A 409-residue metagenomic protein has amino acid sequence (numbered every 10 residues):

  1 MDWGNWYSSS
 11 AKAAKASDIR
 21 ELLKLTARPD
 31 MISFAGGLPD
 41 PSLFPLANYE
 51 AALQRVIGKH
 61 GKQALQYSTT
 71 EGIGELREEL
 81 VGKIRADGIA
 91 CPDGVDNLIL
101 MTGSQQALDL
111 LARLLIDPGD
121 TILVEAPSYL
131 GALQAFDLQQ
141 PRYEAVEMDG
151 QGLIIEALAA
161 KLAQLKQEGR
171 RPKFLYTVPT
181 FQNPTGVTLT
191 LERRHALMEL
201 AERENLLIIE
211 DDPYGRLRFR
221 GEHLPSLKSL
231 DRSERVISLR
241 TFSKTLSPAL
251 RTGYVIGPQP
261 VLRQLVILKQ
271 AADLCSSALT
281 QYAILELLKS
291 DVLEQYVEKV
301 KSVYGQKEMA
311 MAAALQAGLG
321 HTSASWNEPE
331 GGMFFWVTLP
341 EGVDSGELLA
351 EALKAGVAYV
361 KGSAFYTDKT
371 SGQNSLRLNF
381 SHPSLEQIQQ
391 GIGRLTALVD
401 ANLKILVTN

Functional and structural regions predicted by a protein language model:
S10-T102, K289-S290, Q295, A358 (+1 more regions): N-terminal small-domain helix-loop-helix segment of the aminotransferase-like
Q63-E204, G215-S233, Y304, E386 (+1 more regions): Conserved core of the PLP fold type I
E75, Q264-I267, E298-A310, Q390 (+1 more regions): A non-catalytic, amphipathic alpha-helix used as a structural packing/dimerization or gating element in enzyme scaffolds
D211: Glycine-centered flexible beta-alpha turn that most often forms the glycine-rich phosphate-binding loop
R232-S302: Conserved core segment of the aminotransferase class I/II
L285, K301-A312, A324-T338, L348: Conserved glycine-rich beta-strand-loop-beta hairpin in the small C-terminal domain of fold type I
F334-R377, Q390: Conserved C-terminal alpha-helix-loop-beta "cap" of PLP-dependent enzymes that closes/shapes the active-site mouth
K354, K369-N409: PLP-dependent enzyme catalytic core of the Aspartate aminotransferase-like
